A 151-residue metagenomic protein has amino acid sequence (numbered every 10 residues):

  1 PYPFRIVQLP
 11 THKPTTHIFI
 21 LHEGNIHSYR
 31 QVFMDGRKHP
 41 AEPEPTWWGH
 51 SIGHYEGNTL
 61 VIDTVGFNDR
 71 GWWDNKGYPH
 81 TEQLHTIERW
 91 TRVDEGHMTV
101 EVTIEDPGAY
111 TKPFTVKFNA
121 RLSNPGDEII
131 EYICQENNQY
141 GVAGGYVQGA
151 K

Functional and structural regions predicted by a protein language model:
P1-K151: PEST-like low-complexity, intrinsically disordered acidic/proline/serine-rich tracts that flank trafficking/processing
